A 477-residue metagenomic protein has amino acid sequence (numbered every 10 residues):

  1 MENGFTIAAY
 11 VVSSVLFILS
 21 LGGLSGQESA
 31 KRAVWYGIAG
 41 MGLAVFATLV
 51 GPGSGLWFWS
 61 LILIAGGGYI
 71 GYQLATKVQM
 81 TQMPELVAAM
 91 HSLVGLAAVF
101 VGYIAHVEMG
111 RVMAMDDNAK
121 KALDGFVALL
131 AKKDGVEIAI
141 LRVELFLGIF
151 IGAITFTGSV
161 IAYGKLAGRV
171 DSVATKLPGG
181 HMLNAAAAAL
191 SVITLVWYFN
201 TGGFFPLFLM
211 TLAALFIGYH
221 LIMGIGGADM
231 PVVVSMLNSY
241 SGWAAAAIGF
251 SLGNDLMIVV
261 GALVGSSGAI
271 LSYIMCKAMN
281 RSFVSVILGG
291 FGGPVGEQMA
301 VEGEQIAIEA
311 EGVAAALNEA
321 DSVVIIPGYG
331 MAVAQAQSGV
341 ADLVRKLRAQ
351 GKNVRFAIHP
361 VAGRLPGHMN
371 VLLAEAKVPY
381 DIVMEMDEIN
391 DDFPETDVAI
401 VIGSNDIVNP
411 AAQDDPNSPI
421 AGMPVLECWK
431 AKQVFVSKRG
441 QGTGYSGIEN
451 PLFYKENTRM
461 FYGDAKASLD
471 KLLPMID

Functional and structural regions predicted by a protein language model:
M1-S14, G51-G68, L141-F156, G202-A213: Structural signature of hydrophobic alpha-helical transmembrane segments
L16-K31, G68-V87, S159-A174, I217-M230 (+1 more regions): C-terminal ends of transmembrane helices
K31-G40, S60-L63, Q82-V94, A174-N184 (+1 more regions): Cytoplasmic-side transmembrane-helix entry/capping segments in multi-pass membrane proteins
T48-L61, Q73-M83, V99-K121, T201: Transmembrane alpha-helix boundary signature
I104-M113, A128-K133, F199-F205, V232 (+1 more regions): Transmembrane helix-loop junctions at the membrane interface of multipass transporters and ion channels
G226, Y240-V284: Mobile "lid/hinge" segments at catalytic clefts and subdomain interfaces of large enzymes
L263-A320: Membrane-interfacial segments at transmembrane helix termini in multi-pass membrane proteins
V301, Q305-D477: Structured cytosolic domains appended to multi-pass membrane proteins
